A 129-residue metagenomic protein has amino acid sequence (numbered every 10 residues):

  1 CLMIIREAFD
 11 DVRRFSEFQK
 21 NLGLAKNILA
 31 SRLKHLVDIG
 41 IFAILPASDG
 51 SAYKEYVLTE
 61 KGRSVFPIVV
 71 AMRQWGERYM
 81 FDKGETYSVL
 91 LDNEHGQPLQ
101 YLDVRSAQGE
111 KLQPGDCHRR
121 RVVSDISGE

Functional and structural regions predicted by a protein language model:
C1-A25: N-terminal helix-turn-helix DNA-binding core of bacterial DNA-binding proteins
I5, F66-R73: Non-transmembrane alpha-helical segments in soluble domains of secreted/periplasmic/extracellular proteins
P46: Conserved NAD(P)+-binding/catalytic subdomain of aldehyde/semialdehyde dehydrogenases
D49-V69: Basic, amphipathic "hinge/linker" alpha-helix immediately C-terminal to the N-terminal HTH DNA-binding motif
V70, Q74-E129: C-terminal regulatory/oligomerization modules of transcriptional regulators
